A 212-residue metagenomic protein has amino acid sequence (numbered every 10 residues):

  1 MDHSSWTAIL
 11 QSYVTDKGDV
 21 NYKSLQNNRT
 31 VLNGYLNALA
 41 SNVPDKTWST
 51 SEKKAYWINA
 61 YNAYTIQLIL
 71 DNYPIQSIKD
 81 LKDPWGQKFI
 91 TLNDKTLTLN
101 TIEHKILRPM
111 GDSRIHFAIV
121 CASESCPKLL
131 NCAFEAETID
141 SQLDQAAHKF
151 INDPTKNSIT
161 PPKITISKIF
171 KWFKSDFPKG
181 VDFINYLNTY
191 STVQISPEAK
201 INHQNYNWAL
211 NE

Functional and structural regions predicted by a protein language model:
M1-E212: Interaction/scaffold regions that mediate signaling and macromolecular assembly across diverse proteins
